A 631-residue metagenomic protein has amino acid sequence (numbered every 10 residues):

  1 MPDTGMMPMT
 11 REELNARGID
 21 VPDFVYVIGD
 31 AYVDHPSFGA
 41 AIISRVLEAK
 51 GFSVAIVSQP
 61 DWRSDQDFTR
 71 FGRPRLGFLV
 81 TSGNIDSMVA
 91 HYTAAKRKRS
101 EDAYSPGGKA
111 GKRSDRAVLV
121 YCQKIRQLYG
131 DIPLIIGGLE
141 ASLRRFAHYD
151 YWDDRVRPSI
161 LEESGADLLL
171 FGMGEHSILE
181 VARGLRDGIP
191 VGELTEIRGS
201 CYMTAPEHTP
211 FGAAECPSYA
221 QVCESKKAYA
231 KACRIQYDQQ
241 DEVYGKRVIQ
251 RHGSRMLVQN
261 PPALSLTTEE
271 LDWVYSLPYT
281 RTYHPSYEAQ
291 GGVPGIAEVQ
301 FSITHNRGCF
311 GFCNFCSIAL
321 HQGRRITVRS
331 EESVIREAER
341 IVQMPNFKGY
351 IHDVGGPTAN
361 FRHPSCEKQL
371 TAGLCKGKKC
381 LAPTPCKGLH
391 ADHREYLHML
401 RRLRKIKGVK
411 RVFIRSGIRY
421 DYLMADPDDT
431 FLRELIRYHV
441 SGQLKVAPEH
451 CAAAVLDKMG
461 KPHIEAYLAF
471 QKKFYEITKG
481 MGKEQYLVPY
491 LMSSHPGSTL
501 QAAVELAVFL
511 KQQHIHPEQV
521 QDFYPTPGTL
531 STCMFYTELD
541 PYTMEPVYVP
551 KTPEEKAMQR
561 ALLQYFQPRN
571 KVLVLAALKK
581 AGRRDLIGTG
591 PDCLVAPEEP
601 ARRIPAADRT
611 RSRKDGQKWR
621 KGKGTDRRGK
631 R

Functional and structural regions predicted by a protein language model:
P2-V21, A31, K227-S302: N-terminal [4Fe-4S]-dependent radical SAM core
E12, G39, S58-H252, L257-N260 (+2 more regions): Glycine-rich beta-alpha loop elements in corrinoid/cobalamin-binding modules across cobalamin-dependent enzymes
Y26, V57, D61-W62, R340-V488 (+1 more regions): Conserved SAM/AdoMet-binding glycine-rich loop
V27-D30, E288-S317, V342, Y350: N-terminal pre-triad scaffold of radical SAM enzymes
R63, G192-Q240, S254, A263-L266 (+7 more regions): Terminal amphipathic helices with adjacent charged low-complexity linkers/tails
D86-A95, L143-R145, E175-E180, T204-T209 (+8 more regions): Flexible glycine/acidic-rich beta-alpha junction loops that bind and position SAM and/or redox cofactors in anaerobic
D167, V274, C309, C313 (+4 more regions): Conserved, mostly hydrophobic/aromatic
A372, K378, P597-R631: Acidic, low-complexity intrinsically disordered tails
